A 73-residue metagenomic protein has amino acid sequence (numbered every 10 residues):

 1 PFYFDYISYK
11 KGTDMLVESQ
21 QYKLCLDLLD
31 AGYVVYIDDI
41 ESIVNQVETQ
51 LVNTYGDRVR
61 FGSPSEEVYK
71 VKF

Functional and structural regions predicted by a protein language model:
P1-F73: Structural/interface elements that position substrates and couple domains in central-metabolism enzymes
